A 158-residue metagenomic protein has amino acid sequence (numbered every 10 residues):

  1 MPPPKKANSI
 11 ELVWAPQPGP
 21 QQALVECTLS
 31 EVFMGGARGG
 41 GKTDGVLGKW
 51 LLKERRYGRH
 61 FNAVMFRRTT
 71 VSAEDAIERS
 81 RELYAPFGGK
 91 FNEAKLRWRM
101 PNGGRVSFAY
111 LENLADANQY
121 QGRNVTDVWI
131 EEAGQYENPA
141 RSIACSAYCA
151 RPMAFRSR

Functional and structural regions predicted by a protein language model:
M1-R158: Phosphate/NTP-binding elements of NTP-utilizing enzymes
